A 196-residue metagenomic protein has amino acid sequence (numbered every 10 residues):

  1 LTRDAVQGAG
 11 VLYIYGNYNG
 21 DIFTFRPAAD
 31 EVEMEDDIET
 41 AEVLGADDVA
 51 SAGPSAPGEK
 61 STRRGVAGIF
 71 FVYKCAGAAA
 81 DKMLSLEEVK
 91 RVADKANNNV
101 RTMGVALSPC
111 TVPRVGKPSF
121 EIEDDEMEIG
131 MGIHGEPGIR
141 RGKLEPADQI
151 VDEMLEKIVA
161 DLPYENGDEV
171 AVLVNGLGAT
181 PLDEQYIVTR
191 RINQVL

Functional and structural regions predicted by a protein language model:
L1-M127: N-terminal glycine-/lysine-enriched basic segments
A28-V32, I187-Q194: Short, solvent-exposed amphipathic alpha-helical segments in soluble enzyme and RNA/protein-processing domains
M34-I38, R64, V151-E153, N193-L196: Short, surface-exposed linear patches
G58, A80-I187, Q194: Mixed-charge interfacial surface used for oligomerization/domain docking and macromolecular partner engagement
